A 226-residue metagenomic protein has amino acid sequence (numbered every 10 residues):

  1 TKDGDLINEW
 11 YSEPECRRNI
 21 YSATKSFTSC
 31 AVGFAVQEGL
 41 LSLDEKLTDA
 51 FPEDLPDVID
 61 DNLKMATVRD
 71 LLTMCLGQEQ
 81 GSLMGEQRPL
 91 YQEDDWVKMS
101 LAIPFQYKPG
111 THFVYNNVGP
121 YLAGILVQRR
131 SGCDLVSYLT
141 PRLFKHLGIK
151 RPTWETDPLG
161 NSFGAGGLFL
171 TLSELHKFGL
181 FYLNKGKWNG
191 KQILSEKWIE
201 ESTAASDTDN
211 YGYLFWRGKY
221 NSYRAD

Functional and structural regions predicted by a protein language model:
T1-P14: A short, well-structured edge-of-sheet supersecondary motif
G4, N19-D44, L71, A123-V127 (+1 more regions): Active-site SXXK
C16, I20, I59-D61, K108-Y115 (+1 more regions): Solvent-exposed loop and edge beta-strand segments that line ligand/cofactor-binding and catalytic clefts
G33, T48, R69-L72, L101 (+7 more regions): Non-transmembrane alpha-helical segments in soluble domains of secreted/periplasmic/extracellular proteins
E38-Q78, A102, S131-G166, L170: Active-site helix/loop module of the DD-peptidase/beta-lactamase fold, centered on the serine-lysine SxxK catalytic
L76-T156: A small/polar active-site loop signature that marks catalytic segments
G119-L126, G164-K187: Active-site-proximal alpha-helical segments within enzyme catalytic domains
E200-D226: Active-site Gly/Thr loop motif
